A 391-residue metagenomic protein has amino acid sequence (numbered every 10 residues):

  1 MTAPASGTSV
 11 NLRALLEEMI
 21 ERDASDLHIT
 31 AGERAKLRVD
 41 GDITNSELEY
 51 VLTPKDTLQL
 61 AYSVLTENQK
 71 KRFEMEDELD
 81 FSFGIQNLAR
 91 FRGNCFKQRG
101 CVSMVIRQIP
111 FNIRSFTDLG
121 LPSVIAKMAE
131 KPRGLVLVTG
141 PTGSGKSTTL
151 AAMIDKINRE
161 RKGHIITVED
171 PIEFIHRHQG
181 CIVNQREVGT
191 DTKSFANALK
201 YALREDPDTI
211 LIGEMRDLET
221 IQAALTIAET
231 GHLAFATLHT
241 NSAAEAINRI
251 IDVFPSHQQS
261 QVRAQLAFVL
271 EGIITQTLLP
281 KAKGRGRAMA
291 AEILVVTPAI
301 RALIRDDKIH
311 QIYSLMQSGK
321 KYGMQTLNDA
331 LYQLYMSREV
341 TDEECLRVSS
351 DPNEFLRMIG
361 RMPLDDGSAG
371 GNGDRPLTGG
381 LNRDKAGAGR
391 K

Functional and structural regions predicted by a protein language model:
M1-K391: Short, flexible helix-loop junctions that flank or precede catalytic/ligand sites
